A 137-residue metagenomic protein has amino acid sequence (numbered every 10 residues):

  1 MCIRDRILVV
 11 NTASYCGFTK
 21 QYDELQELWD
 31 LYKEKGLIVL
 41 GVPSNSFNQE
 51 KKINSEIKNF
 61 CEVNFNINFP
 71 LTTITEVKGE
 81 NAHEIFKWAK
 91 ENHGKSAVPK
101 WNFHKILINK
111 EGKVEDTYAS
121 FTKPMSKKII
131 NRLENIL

Functional and structural regions predicted by a protein language model:
M1-D5: Conserved small/polar residues in nucleotide/adenosyl-binding loops
R6, Y15, T19-P43, E62-F65: Conserved helix-turn-beta segment immediately C-terminal to the redox Cys motif in thioredoxin-like folds
S14-C16, P43-Q49, T75-K78, S120: Short histidine/acidic/glycine/proline-rich micro-motifs that form metal- and phosphate-coordinating active-site loops
Q21-E24, I53, I57, N81 (+2 more regions): Stable alpha-helical elements in mature extracytoplasmic
G36-I38, Q49-N59: Short, surface-exposed acidic-centric catalytic microdomains
S55-N102: Short, internal strand/loop/helix patches that form the active-site neighborhood or redox-interaction surface
K87, E91-L137: Thiol-/selenol-based redox modules, centered on thioredoxin-like and closely related oxidoreductase domains
